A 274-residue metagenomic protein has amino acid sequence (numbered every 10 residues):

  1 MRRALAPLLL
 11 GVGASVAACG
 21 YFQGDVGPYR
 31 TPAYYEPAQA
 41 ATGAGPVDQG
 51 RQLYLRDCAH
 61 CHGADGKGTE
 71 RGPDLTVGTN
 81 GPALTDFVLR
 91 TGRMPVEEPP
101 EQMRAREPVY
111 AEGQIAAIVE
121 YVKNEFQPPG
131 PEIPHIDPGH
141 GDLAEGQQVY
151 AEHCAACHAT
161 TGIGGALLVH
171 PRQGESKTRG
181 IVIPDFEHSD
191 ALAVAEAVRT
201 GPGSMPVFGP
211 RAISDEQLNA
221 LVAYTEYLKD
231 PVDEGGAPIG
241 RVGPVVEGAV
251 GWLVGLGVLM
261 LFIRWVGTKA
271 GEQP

Functional and structural regions predicted by a protein language model:
M1-A41: Hydrophobic secretory-pathway targeting helix
S15, G20-Q23, E107-I133, G209-A270: C-terminal capping alpha-helices of c-type cytochrome domains
G20-F22, L55, C61-K67, T76 (+5 more regions): Detector for the c-type heme attachment site
P28-P73, G78-L84, G92: Extracytoplasmic low-complexity, Pro/Thr/Ser/Ala/Gly-rich segments that lie immediately after a secretion/anchoring
P32, A38, T42-G45, G113 (+1 more regions): Intrinsic disorder/low-complexity detector
Y34-P37, A166-T178: Intrinsically disordered, low-complexity Ser/Thr- and acidic-rich flexible linkers and loops, especially at boundaries
A44-G63, H140-G165, P171-R172: Sequence/structural segment immediately N-terminal to covalent heme-attachment motifs in c-type and related
T76-F126, P171-V232: Extracytoplasmic electron-transfer domains, predominantly the class I c-type cytochrome c fold
